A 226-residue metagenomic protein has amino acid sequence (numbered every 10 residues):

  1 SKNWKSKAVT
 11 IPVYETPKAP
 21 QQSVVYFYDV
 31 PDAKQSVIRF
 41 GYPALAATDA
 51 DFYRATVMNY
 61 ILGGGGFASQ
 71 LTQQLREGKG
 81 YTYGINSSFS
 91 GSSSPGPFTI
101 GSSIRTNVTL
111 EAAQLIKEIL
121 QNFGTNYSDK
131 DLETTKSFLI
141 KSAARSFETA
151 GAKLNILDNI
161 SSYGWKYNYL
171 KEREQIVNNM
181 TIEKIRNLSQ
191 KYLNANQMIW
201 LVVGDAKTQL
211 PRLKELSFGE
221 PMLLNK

Functional and structural regions predicted by a protein language model:
S1-A46, V202-K226: An aromatic/glycine/proline-enriched structural segment found at the starts of mature extracellular/organellar domains
S1-A8, A44, I61-G66, L75 (+6 more regions): Sec/Tat-exported extracytoplasmic proteins
Q21-S23, A33-R39, A55, Q70 (+11 more regions): Extracytoplasmic
P31-A33, P43-L45, Y60, G64 (+4 more regions): Solvent-exposed coil/turn segments that connect beta secondary-structure elements in extracytoplasmic/periplasmic
F40, T56-M58, L75, I100 (+4 more regions): Buried hydrophobic packing residues in well-ordered domains
A50-G63, Q70-Q73: Active/ligand-binding-proximal structured segments within catalytic/core domains that scaffold catalytic residues
G65, S88-S146, K214-F218, L224-K226: M16/insulysin-pitrilysin zinc metalloprotease superfamily fold
D131-K226: C-terminal regions of mature proteins
